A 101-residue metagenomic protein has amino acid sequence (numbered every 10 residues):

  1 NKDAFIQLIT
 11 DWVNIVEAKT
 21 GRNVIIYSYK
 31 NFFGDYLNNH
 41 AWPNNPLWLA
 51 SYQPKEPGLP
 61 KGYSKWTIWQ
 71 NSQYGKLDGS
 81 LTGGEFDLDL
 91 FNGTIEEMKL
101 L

Functional and structural regions predicted by a protein language model:
N1-G62: Catalytic domains of cell-wall/extracellular-matrix polysaccharide-remodeling enzymes, centered on de-N-acetylation
N38-L101: Functionally critical loop-and-helix segments that line ligand-binding/catalytic clefts of soluble enzyme domains
